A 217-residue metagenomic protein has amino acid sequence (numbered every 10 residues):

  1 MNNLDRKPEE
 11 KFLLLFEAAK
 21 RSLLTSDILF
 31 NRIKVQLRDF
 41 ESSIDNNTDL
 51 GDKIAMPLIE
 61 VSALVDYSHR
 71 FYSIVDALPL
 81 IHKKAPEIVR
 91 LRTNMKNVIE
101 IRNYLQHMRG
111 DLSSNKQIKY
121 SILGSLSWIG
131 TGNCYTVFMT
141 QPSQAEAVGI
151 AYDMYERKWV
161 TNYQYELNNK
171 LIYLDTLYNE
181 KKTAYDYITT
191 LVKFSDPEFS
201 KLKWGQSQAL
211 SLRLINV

Functional and structural regions predicted by a protein language model:
M1-I44, G51, A55-L58, K83-V217: Acidic, Ser/Thr/Gly/Pro-rich intrinsically disordered interaction regions
E41-D45, R70-S73: Short N-terminal helix-initiation segments at or just after the protein's N-terminus
I54-F71: Extended HEAT/HEAT-like alpha-solenoid repeat tracts in very large eukaryotic scaffold/adaptor proteins
D66-R90: Extracellular-facing segments of soluble proteins and assemblies that are Gly/Ser/Thr-biased and enriched in aromatics
